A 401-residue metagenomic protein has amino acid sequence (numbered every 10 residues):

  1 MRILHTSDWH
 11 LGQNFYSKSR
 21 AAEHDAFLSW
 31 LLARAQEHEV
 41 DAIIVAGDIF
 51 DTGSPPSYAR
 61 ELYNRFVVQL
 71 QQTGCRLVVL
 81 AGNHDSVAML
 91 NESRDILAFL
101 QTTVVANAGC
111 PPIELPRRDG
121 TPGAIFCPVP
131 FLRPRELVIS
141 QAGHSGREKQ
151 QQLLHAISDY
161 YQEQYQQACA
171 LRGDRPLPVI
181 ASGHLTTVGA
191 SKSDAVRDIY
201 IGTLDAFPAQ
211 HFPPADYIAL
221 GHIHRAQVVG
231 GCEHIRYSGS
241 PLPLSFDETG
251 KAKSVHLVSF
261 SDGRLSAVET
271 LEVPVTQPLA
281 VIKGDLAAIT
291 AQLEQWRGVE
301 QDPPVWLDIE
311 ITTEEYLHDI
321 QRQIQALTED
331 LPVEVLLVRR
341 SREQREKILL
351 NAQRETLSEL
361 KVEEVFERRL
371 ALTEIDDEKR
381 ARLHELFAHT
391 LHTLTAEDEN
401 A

Functional and structural regions predicted by a protein language model:
M1-V68, Q72, E385, H389 (+1 more regions): N-terminal active-site segment of His-dependent metallophosphoesterases
D8, L28, I43, D48 (+8 more regions): Divalent metal-coordination and catalytic microenvironments
E37, A42, F260-A401: Accessory, non-catalytic peripheral segments of nucleic-acid enzymes
P55, H84-H234: His/Asp/Glu-rich metal-coordinating catalytic cores of metallo-dependent phosphodiesterases/hydrolases acting on
L62-G74, L204-P214: Catalytic-core regions built around general acid/base machinery
Q71-V79, P303-W306: Short, surface-exposed connector motifs at secondary-structure boundaries
P111-G123, V129, Y237-V299: Binuclear metal-dependent phosphoesterase catalytic core
